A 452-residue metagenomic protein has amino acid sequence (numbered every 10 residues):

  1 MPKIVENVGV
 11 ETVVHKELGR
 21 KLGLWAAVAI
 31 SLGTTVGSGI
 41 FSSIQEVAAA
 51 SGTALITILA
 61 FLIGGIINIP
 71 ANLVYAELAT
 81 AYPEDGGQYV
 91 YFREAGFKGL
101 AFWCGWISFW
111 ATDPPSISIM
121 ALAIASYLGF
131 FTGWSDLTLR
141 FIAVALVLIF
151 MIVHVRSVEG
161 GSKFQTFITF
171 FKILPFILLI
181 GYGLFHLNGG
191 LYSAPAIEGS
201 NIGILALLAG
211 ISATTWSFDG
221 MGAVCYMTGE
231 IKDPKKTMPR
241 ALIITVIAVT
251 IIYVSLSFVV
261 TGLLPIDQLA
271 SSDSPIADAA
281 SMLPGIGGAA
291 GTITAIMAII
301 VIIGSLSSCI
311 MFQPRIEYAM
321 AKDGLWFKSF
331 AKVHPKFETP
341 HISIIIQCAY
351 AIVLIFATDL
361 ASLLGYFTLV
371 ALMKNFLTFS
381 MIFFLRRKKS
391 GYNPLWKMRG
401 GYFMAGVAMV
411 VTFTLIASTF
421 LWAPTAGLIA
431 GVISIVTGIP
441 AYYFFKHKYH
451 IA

Functional and structural regions predicted by a protein language model:
M1-Q45, A49-A54, N68-I69, L73-A76 (+5 more regions): Membrane-interface "cap" regions at the ends of multi-pass membrane proteins
K3-N7, Y89-G99, A121-I142, P175 (+5 more regions): Helix-loop-helix connectors at the membrane interface of multi-pass transporters/channels
V13-G19, I58, S135-T138, F167-A295 (+1 more regions): Helix-loop-helix junctions that connect adjacent transmembrane segments in multi-pass membrane transporters
R20-S31, I56-L59, F97-W110, I142-L146 (+5 more regions): Select transmembrane alpha-helical segments in multipass membrane proteins
E46, I69-V147, I152-V155, G160 (+2 more regions): Hydrophobic transmembrane alpha-helices that form the core helical bundles of multi-pass secondary transporters
V90-F92, G129-W134, I243-S307, W326-S362: TM-loop-TM module centered on a large, flexible mid-protein loop between adjacent transmembrane helices in multi-pass
T138-G189, N201-I202, L242-V246, F367-L377 (+2 more regions): Membrane-interface loop-to-helix entry segments
S329-E338, N375-T425, Y449-A452: C-terminal membrane-solvent junction of multi-pass transporters and transport-like membrane proteins
